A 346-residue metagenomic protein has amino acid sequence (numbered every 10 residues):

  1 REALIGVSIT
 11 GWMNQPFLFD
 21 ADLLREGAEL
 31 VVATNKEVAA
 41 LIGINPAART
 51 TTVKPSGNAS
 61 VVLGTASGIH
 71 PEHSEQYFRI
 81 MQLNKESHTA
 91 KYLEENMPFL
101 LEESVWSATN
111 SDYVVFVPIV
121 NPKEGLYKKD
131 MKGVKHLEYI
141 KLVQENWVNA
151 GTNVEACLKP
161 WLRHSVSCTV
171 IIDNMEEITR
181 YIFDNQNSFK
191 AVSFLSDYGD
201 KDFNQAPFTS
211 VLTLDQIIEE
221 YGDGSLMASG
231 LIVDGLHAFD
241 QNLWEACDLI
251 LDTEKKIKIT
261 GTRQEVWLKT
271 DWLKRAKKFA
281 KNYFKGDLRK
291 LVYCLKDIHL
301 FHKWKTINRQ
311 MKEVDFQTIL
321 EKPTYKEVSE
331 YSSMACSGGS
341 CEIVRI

Functional and structural regions predicted by a protein language model:
R1, P55, G64-S333, R345-I346: Catalytic alpha/beta core of large soluble enzyme barrels
L4, G11-P55: Internal maturation/activation junctions in enzymes
